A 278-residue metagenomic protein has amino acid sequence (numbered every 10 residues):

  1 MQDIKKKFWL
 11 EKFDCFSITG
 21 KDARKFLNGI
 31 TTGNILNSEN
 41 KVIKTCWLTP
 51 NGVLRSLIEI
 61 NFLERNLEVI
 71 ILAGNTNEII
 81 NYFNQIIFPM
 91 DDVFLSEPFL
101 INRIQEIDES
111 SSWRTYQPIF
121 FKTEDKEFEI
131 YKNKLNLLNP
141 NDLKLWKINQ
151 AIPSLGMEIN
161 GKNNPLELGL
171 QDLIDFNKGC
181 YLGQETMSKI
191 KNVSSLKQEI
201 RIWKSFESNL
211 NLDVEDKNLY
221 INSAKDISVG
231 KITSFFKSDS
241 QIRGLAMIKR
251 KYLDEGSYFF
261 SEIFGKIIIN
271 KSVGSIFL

Functional and structural regions predicted by a protein language model:
M1-L57, F62: Acidic, proline/glycine-enriched N-terminal capping motif
K6-S17, E59-P153: Acidic, low-complexity central loop/insert segments
D22-L27, T76-I80, E124-K132, N209-E215 (+1 more regions): Short, conserved charged micro-motifs
N28-L36, N81-P89, N192, A224: Short, intrinsically disordered, mixed-charge
E39-I43, M90, W113, A151 (+5 more regions): Glycine-centered loop/turn motifs
I43-L48, D108-W113, Y258-S261: Short acidic-hydrophobic surface loop/beta-edge motif
P50-L54, I58, W146, L168-L173 (+2 more regions): Glycine-rich, small/acidic residue-mixed loop/short-helix segments
K122-K204: Anionic-ligand-binding alpha/beta catalytic cores of soluble enzymes and soluble regulatory domains that recognize
